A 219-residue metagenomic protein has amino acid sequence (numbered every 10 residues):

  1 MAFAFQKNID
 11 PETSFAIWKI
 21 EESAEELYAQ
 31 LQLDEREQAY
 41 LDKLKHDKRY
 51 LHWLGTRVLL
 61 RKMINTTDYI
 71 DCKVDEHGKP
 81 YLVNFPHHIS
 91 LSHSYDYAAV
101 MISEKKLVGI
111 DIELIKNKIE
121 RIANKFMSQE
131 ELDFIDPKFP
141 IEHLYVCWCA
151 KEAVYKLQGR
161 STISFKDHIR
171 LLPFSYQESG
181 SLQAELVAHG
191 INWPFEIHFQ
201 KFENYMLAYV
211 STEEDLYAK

Functional and structural regions predicted by a protein language model:
M1-K219: Core catalytic alpha/beta fold that binds nucleotide/phospho-ligands
